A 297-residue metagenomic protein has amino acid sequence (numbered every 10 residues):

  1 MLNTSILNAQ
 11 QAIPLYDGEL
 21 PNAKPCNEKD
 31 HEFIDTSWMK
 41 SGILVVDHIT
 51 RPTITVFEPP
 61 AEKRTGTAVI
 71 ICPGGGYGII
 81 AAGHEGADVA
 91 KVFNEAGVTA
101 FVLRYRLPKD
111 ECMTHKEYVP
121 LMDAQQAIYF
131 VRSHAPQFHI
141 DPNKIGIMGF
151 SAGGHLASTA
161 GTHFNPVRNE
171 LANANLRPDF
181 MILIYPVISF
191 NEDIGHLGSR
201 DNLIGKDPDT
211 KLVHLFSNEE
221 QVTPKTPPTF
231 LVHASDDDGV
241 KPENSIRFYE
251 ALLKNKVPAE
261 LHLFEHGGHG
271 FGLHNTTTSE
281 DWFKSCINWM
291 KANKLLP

Functional and structural regions predicted by a protein language model:
M1-Q11: Bacterial Sec-dependent N-terminal signal peptides
Q10-K63: N-terminal cap/lid segment of alpha/beta-hydrolase-fold proteins
F33-M39, P186-Q221, P227, K254: Mobile cap/lid helix-loop segments that gate and shape the active-site cleft of serine hydrolases
T65-G74: Short beta-strand element of the alpha/beta-hydrolase
I80-A82, A87-A90, Y105-P142, H274-D281: Catalytic nucleophile-loop/oxyanion-hole region of alpha/beta-hydrolase and closely related hydrolase-like folds
M122, Q126-G195, V213: Primarily recognizes the serine-hydrolase "nucleophile elbow" in alpha/beta-hydrolase and SGNH/GDSL folds
L231-H233, D237: Short beta-strand/loop motif that positions the catalytic acidic residue of the alpha/beta-hydrolase fold
P242, I246-P297: C-terminal catalytic histidine-bearing segment of alpha/beta-hydrolase fold enzymes
